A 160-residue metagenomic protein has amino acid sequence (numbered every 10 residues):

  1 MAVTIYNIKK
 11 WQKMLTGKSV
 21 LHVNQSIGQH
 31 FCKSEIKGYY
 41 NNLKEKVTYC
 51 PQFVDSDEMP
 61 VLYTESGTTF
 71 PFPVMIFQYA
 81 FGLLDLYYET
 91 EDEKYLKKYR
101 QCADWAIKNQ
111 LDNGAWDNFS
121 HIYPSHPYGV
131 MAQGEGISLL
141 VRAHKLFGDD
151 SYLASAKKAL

Functional and structural regions predicted by a protein language model:
M1-S34: Extreme N-terminal leader/anchor segments
Q12-S19, K33-S66, L96-A115, L153-L160: Long, well-ordered core segments of solenoidal/helical folds
S26, H30-F31, Q78, K98 (+3 more regions): Alpha-solenoid helical repeat scaffolds
G67-P71, E91-K94, P124-G129, G148-S151: Conserved aromatic-histidine-acidic binding/catalytic patches
F72-Y87, P127-K145: Well-ordered alpha-helical segments within folded domains of soluble proteins
L86-R100, A143-K158: Structural helix-adjacent loops and short alpha-helical linkers that scaffold large soluble proteins
W116-P124: Short linear capping/connector segments at secondary-structure termini
Y123-H126, M131-E135, L153-A159: Long, hydrophobic, well-ordered secondary-structure blocks that form the structural core and pocket-lining surfaces
